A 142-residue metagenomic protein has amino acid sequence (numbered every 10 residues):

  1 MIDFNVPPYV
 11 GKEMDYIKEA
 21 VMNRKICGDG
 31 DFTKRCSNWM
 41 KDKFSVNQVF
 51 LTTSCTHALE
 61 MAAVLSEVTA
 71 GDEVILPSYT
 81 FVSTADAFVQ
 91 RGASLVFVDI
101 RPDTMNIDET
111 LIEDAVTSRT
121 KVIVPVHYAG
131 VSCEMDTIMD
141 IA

Functional and structural regions predicted by a protein language model:
M1-C27: N-terminal "arm"/small-domain region of PLP-dependent enzymes with the aminotransferase-like
D3-N5, T52-T53, V124-V126: Short beta-strand segments
K12, R35, H57, V82-S83 (+1 more regions): Short alpha-helical
D15, E19-M22, D31-S45, T110-S118 (+1 more regions): Replace "anionic and nucleotidyl ligands
D15, T53, H57, Y79-V82 (+1 more regions): An amphipathic alpha-helix/helix-turn recognition signal
D29-E73, A87-R91, F97-D99: Phosphate-binding glycine-rich loop
V64-I141: PLP-dependent aminotransferase-like
